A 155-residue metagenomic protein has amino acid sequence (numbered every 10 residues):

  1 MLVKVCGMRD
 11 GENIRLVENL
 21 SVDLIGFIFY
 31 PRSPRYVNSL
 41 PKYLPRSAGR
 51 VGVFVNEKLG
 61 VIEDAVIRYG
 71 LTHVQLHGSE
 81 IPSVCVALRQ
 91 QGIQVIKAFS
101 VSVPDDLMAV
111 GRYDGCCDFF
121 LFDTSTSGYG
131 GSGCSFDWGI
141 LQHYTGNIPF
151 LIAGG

Functional and structural regions predicted by a protein language model:
M1-A153: Conserved N-terminal beta1-alpha1 strand-loop-helix module at the mouth
